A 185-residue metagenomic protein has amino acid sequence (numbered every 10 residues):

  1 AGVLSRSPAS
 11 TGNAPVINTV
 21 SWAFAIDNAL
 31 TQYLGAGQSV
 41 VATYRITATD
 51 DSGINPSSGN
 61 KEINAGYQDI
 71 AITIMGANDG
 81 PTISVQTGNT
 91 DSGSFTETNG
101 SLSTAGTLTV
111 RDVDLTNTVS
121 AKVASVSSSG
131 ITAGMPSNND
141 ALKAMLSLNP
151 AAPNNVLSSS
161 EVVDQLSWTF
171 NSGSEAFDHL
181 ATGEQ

Functional and structural regions predicted by a protein language model:
A1, T82-L142: Extracellular ectodomain surface segments
A1-I74, A133-Q185: Acidic, turn/loop-rich segments in luminal/extracellular domains of secretory-pathway and cell-surface proteins
S5-P8, N28, G76, V85-N89 (+3 more regions): Surface-exposed beta-strand edges and flanking loops
D50, G76-N78, V110-D114: Acidic, divalent-cation-chelating loop motifs in proteins
G66, D79, N117: Residue-level signal for beta-strand positions within conserved beta-sheet cores that form or flank
D69-V85: Long, low-complexity ectodomains and other extracytoplasmic segments of secretory-pathway proteins
